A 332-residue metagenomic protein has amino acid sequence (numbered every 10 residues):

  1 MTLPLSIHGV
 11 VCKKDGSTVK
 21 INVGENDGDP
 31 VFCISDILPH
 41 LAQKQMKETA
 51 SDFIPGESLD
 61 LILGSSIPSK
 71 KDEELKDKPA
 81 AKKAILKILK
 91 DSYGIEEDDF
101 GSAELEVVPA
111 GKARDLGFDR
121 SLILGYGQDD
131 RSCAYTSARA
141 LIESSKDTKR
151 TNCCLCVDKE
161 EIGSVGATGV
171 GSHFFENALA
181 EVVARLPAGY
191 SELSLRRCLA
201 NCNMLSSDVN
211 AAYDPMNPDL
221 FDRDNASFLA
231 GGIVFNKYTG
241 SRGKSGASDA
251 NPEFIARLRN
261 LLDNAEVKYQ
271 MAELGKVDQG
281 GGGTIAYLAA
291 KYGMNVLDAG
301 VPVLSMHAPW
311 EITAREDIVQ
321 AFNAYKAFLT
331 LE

Functional and structural regions predicted by a protein language model:
M1-E332: N-terminal hydrophobic/helix-forming segments and targeting peptides
